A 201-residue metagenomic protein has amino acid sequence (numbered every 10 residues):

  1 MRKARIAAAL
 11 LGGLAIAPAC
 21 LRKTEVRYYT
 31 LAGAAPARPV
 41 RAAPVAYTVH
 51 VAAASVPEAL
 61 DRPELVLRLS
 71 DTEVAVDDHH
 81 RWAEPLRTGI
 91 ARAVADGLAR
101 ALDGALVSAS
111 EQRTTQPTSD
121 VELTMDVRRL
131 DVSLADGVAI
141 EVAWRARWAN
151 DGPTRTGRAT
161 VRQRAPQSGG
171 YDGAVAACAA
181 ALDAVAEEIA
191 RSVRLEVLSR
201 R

Functional and structural regions predicted by a protein language model:
M1-P18: Sec-dependent bacterial lipoprotein signal peptides
C20-L86, E196-R201: A structural "domain/chain start" motif
R22-P39, V45, A101-N150: Surface-exposed short loop/turn segments
T48-A54, V66-R68, E122-D126, A139-A143 (+1 more regions): Soluble periplasmic/extracytoplasmic beta-strand elements of cell-envelope proteins
A54-V56, S70-T72, R128-L130, A143-A149 (+1 more regions): Solvent-exposed coil/turn segments that connect beta secondary-structure elements in extracytoplasmic/periplasmic
V74-R81, N150-R191: Short secondary-structure boundary motifs at beta->alpha junctions and helix caps
L102-S108, R191-R201: Surface-exposed helix-capping loop/turn segments at secondary-structure junctions
